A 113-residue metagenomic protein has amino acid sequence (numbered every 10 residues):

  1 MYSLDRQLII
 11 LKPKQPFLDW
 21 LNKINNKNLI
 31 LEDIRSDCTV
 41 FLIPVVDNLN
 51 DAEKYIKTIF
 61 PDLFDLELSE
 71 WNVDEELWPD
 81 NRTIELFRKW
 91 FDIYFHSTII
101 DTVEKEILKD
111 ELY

Functional and structural regions predicted by a protein language model:
M1, E32, E76-W78, E111-L112: A general structural signal for short secondary-structure junctions and capping/turn motifs
M1-V46: Extended, charge-biased low-complexity segments that typically form long amphipathic alpha-helices/coiled-coils
I34-D37, E67, Y113: Glycine-rich loops and low-complexity Gly/Arg-rich segments that provide flexible linkers or classic glycine-based
V45-D110: Amphipathic protein-protein interaction modules
